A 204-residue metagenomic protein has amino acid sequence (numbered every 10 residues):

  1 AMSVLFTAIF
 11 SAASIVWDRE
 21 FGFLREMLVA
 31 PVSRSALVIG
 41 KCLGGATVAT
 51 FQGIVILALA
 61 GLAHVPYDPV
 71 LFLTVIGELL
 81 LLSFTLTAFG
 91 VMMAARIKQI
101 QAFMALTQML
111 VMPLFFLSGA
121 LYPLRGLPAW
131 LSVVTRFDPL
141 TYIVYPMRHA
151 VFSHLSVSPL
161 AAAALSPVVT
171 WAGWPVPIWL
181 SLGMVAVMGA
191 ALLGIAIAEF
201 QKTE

Functional and structural regions predicted by a protein language model:
A1-S14: Long, hydrophobic alpha-helical segments
F6, A60-D68, I97-Q99, Y122-G126 (+2 more regions): Short helix-capping/hinge motifs at transmembrane helix termini and TM-loop junctions
S14-G44: Helix-loop-helix units of permease transmembrane domains in multi-pass membrane transporters, especially ABC
D18-L28, A49-A60, G126-D138: Hydrophobic alpha-helical transmembrane segments
E26, A30, A60-G61, V75 (+5 more regions): Transmembrane helix-loop junction
R34-Q108, M112-L114, G173-W174, I178-I197: Alpha-helical transmembrane segments and their short interhelical loops
A94-Y145, H149-A150, H154: Transmembrane helix segments
H149-E204: Alpha-helical transmembrane segments of multi-pass membrane transporters/translocases
